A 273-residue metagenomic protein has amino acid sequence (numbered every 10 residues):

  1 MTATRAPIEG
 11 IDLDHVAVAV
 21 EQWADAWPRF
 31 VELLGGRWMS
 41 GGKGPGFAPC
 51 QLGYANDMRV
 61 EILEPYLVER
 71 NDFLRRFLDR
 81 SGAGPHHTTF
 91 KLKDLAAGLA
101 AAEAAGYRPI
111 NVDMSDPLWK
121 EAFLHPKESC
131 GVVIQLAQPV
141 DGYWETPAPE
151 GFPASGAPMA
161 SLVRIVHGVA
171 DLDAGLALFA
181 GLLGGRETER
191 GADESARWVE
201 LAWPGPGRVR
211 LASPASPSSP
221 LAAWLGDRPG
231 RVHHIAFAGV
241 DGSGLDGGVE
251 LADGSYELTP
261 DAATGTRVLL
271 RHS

Functional and structural regions predicted by a protein language model:
M1-A24, A83-L92, P139-L176, V232-I235: N-terminal beta-strand motif that seeds the catalytic metal site of vicinal oxygen chelate
T2, D72-D79, L221-L225: ER-lumen resident redox/N-glycosylation machinery signature
T2-D72: An N-terminus-focused feature that recognizes amino-terminal "leader" regions
T2-P7, V60, L99-S161, A192-S195 (+4 more regions): Vicinal oxygen chelate
W23-R37, A97-A105, D171-E187, D241-L245: Amphipathic alpha-helical segments
I62-L74, S81-L95: Long, hydrophobic/aromatic-enriched structural stretches that serve as scaffold segments
Y66-D72, G82, R208-S219, G239-V240: A low-complexity, Ser/Thr/Gly/Pro-enriched, surface-exposed linker/loop concept that marks segments flanking
P158-P204: A mid-sequence, solvent-exposed acidic-amphipathic segment
